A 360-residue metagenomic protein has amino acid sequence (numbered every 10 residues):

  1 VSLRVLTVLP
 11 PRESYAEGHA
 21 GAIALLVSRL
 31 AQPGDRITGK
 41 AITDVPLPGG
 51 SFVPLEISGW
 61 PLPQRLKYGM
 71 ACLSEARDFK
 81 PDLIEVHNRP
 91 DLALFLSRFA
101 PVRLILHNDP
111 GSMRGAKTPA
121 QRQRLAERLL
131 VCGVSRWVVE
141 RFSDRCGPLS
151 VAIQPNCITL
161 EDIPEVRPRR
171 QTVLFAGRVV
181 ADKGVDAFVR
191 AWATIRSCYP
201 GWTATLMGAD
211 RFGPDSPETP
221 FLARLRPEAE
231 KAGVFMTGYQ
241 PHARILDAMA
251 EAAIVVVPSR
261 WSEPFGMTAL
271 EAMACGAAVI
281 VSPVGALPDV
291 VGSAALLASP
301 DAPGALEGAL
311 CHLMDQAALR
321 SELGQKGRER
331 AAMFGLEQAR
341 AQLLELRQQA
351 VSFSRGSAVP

Functional and structural regions predicted by a protein language model:
L6, C132, E165-K183, A187-R196 (+1 more regions): Conserved donor-binding/catalytic core segment of Leloir-type glycosyltransferases
L9-E17, L25-Q64, L92, F212: N-terminal strand-loop element at the rim of the active site of nucleotide-sugar-dependent glycosyltransferases
V86-D91, L106: Short His-centered aromatic/hydrophobic patch
W137, C157: Carbohydrate-associated surface elements
E218-A243: Nucleotide-activated donor-binding/catalytic signature segment of Leloir-type glycosyltransferases, i.e., the conserved
Y239, D247-A252: Short alpha-helical donor nucleotide-sugar binding micro-motif in glycosyltransferases
A250-P264, A277: Acidic donor-binding loop of glycosyltransferase active sites
S293-G304, H312-A317: Conserved acidic donor-binding segment of nucleotide-sugar-dependent glycosyltransferases
